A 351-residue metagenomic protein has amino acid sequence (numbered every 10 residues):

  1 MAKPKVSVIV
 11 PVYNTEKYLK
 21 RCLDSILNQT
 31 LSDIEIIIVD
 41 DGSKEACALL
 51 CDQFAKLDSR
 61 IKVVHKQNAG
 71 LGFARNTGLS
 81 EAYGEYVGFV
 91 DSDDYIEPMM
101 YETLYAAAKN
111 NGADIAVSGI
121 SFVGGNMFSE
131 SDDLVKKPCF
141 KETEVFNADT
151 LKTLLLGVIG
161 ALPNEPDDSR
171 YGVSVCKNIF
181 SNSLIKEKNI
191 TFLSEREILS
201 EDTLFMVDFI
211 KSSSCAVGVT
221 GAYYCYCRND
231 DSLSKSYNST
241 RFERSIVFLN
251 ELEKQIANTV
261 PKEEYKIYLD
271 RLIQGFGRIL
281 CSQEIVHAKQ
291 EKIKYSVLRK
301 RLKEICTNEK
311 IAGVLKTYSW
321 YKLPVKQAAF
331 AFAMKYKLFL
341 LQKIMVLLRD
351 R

Functional and structural regions predicted by a protein language model:
M1-L27: N-proximal low-complexity "stem/linker" segments adjacent to membrane-targeting elements
S25, D40-L50, D91: A conserved acidic beta->alpha catalytic loop
D33-G42, K62-Q67, S92: Short beta-strand/loop segment that forms part of the nucleotide-sugar
K66-A82: Glycine-rich, basic loop-to-helix element that forms the pyrophosphate-binding segment of sugar-nucleotide handling
V87: Short aromatic/hydrophobic "clamp" motif used to bind/position activated sugar donors
Y95-V219, Y224-T240: Donor-binding/catalytic cores of nucleotide-activated saccharide and glycerol-phosphate transferases/polymerases
A113, K254, E284-R351: Membrane-interface aromatic/basic loop that binds lipid-linked glycans or pyrophosphate carriers, typified by
G221-N229, K235-P261, R271, G275 (+1 more regions): Catalytic core of nucleotide-sugar-dependent glycosyltransferases
